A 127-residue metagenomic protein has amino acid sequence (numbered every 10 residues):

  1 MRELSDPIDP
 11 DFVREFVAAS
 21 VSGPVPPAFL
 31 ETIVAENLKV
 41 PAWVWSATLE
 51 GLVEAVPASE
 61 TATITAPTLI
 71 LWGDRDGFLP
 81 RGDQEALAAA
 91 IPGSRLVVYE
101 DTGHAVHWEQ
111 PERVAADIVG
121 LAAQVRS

Functional and structural regions predicted by a protein language model:
L4-A62: Conserved alpha/beta-hydrolase catalytic His-Asp/Glu region
E36, L87, A105: Conserved short C-terminal alpha-helix that flanks the catalytic cleft of nucleotide-sugar-dependent
V40, L79-G82, E109: Residue-level signal for the nucleotide or nucleotide-sugar donor/cofactor binding architecture
P57, A66, P80-A88: Short alpha-helix in the alpha/beta-hydrolase fold that links the catalytic acid
A62, A89-A90: Solvent-exposed polar/charged
I64, I70-W72, D76: Short beta-strand/loop motif that positions the catalytic acidic residue of the alpha/beta-hydrolase fold
T65-A66, G93: Active-site acidic short loop of glycosyltransferases
G93-S127: Catalytic active-site module of serine/aspartate enzymes centered on a nucleophile-bearing elbow/loop
